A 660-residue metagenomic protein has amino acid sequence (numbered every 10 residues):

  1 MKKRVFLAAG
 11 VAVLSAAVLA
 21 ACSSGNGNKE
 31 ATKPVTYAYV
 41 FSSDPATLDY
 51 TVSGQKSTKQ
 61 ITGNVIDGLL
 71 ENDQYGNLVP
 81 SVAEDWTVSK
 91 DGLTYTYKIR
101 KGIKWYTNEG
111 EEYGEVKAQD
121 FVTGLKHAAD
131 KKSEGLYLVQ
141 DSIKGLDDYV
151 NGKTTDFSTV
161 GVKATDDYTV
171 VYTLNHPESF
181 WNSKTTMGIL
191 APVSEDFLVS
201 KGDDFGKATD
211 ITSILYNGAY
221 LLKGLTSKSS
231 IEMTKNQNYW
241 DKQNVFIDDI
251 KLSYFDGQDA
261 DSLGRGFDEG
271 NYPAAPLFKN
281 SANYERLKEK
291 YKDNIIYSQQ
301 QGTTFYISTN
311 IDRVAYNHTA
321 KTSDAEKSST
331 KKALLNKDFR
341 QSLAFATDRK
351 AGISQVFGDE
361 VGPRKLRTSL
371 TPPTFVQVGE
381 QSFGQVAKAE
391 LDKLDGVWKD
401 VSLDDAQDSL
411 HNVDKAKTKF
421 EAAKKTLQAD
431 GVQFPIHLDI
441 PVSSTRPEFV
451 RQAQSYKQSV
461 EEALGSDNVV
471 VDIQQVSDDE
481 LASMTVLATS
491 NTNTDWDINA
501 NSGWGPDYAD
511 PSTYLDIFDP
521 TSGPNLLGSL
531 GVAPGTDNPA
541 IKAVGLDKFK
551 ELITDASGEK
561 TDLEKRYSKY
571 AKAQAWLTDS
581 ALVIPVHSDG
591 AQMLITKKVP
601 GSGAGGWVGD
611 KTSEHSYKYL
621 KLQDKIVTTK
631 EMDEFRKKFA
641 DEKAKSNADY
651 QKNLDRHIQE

Functional and structural regions predicted by a protein language model:
V18-A21: C-terminal motif of bacterial Sec signal peptides marking the signal peptidase cleavage site
V40-K90, L215: N-terminal lobe/hinge region of extracytoplasmic solute-binding protein
E84-V139, G266, S329-L335, R340-S342: Aromatic- and charge-enriched surface segment that lines or borders ligand/interaction sites
D120, A129-L198: Surface-exposed binding/hinge segments that line and control ligand-binding clefts or catalytic entry sites
L174-S253, S262, K625-E660: Gly/Pro-rich hinge or "lid" segments in bacterial periplasmic/extracellular proteins
K223-T234, N238, S253-S323, K350 (+2 more regions): Extracellular/periplasmic solute-recognition and catalytic clefts
K332, Q341, Q407-N412, V469-A482 (+2 more regions): Extracytoplasmic/peripheral linker and loop segments enriched in polar/acidic and small residues with frequent Thr/Pro
A333-A463, E631-E660: Append "and occasionally in soluble cytosolic enzymes with long acidic Gly/Pro-rich linkers
